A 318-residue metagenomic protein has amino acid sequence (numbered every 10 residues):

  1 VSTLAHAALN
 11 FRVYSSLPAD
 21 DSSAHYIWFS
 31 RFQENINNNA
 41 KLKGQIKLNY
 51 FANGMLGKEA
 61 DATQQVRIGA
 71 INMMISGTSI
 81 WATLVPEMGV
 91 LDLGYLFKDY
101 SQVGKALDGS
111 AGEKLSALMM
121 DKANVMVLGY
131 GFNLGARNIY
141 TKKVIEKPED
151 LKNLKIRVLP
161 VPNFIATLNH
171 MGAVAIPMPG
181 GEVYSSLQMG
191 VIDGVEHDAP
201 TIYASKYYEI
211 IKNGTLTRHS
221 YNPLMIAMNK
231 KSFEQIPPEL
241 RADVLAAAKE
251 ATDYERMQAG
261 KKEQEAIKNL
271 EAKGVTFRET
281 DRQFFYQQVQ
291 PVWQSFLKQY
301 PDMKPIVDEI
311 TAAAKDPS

Functional and structural regions predicted by a protein language model:
T3-A7: Sec/Tat signal peptide C-region and signal peptidase I cleavage site
A8-Q102, A111, L118-S318: N-terminal secretory/targeting leader peptides
K105: Short beta-strand-centered segments that line the small-molecule binding cleft or hinge of alpha/beta clamshell
D108: An acidic, glycine-rich surface segment that forms the CoA-thioester-binding/catalytic face of crotonase-fold enzymes
